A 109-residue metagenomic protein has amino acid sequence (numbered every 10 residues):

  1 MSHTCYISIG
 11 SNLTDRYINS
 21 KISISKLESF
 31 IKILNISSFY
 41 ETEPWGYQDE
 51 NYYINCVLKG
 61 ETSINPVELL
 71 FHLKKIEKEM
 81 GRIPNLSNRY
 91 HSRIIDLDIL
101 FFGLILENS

Functional and structural regions predicted by a protein language model:
S2-Y6: Extreme N-terminal starter segment of soluble prokaryotic enzymes
S8, K59-E61, F102: Short hydrophobic/aromatic beta-strand micro-patches that form the beta-sheet surface supporting nucleotide- or nucleic
I9-S11, C56, K74: A generic "structured core" feature
S11-L13, I105: Active-site metal-binding loops of divalent metal-dependent hydrolases
N12, I36, D98: Residue-level signal for inorganic ion chemistry
D15-Y17: Short N-terminal binding/cap micro-motifs at the start of the first secondary-structure element
I22-P66: Short, surface-exposed acidic-centric catalytic microdomains
Y47-Y53, I64-F71, K75-S109: Flexible, gly/pro- and Lys/Arg-enriched active-site loops
